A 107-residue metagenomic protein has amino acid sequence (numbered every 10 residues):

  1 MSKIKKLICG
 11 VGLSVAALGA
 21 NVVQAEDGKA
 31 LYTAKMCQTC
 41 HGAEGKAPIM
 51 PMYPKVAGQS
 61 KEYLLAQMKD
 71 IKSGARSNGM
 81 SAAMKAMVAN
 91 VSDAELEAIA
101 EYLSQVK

Functional and structural regions predicted by a protein language model:
M1-V11: Bacterial N-terminal signal peptides that target proteins for export
A17-T33, A47, M52: Electrostatic cytochrome c docking/interface patches
A34-K35, M80: N-terminal (or domain-start) structured segment
K35-M36, E44, S60, E95: Short pre-active-site segment immediately N-terminal to redox-active cysteine/selenocysteine motifs in thiol-based
M36-A43, I99, L103: The canonical Cys-X-X-Cys-His
P48-A57, D70-K107: Axial heme c-ligation environment in periplasmic c-type cytochrome domains
